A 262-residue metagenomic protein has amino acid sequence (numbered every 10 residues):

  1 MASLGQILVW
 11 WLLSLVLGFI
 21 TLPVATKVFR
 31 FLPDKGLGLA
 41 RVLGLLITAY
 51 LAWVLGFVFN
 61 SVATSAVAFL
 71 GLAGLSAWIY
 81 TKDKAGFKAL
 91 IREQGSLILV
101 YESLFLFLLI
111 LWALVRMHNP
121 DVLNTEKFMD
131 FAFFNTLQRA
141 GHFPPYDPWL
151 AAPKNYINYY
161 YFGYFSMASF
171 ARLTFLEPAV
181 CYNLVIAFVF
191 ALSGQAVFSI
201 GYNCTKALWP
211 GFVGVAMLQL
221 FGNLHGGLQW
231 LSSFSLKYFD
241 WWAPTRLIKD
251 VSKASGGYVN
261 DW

Functional and structural regions predicted by a protein language model:
M1-I98: Membrane-embedded, hydrophobic transmembrane alpha-helices
A2-I7, S96, V100, L109-W262: Active-site lumenal/periplasmic loops and adjacent helix-entry segments of GT-C-fold, multi-pass membrane
L39-G44, L108-L109, G163: Ser/Thr/Asn(+Pro)-rich, low-complexity disordered segments
